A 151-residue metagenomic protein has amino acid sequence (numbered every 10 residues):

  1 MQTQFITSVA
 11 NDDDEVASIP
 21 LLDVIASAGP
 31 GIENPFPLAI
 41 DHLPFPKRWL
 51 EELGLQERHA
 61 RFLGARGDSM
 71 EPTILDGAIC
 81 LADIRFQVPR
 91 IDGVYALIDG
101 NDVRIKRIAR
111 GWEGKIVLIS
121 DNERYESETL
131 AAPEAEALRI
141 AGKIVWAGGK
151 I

Functional and structural regions predicted by a protein language model:
M1-D76, L138, W146-I151: Short, positionally conserved secondary-structure boundary motifs
I19, V103-K106, R139-G142: Small-residue-enriched segments and motifs
A60-R61, R90-A96, V117: Short, hydrophobic/aromatic-rich segments at coil-to-beta transitions
E71, D92-R104, R110-E113: Short, compositionally biased
I74, P89-R90: Short, well-ordered loop/turn sites that connect or cap secondary structure elements
A78-I79, G93: Structural motif
A109-I151: Glycine- and charge-enriched low-complexity intrinsically disordered segments
